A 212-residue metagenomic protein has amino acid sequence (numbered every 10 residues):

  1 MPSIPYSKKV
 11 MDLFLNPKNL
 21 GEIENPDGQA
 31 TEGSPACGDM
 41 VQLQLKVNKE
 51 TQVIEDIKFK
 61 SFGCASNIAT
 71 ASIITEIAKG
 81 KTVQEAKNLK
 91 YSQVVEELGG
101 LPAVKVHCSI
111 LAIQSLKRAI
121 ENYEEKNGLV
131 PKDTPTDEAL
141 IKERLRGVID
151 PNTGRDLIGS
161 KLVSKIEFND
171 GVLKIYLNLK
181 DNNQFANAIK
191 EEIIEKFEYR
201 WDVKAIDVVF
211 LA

Functional and structural regions predicted by a protein language model:
M1-A212: Domain-level signature for proteins that mediate thiol-based redox and metal-cofactor handling
